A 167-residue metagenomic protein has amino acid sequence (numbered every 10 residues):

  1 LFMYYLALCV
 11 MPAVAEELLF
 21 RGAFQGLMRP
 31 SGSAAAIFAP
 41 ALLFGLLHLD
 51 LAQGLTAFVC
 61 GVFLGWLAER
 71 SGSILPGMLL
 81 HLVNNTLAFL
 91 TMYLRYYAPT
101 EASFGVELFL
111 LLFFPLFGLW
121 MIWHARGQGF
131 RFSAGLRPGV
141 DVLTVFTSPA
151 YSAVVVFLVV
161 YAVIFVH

Functional and structural regions predicted by a protein language model:
F2-V166: Transmembrane helix-loop-helix hairpins at the membrane interface of multi-pass integral membrane proteins
